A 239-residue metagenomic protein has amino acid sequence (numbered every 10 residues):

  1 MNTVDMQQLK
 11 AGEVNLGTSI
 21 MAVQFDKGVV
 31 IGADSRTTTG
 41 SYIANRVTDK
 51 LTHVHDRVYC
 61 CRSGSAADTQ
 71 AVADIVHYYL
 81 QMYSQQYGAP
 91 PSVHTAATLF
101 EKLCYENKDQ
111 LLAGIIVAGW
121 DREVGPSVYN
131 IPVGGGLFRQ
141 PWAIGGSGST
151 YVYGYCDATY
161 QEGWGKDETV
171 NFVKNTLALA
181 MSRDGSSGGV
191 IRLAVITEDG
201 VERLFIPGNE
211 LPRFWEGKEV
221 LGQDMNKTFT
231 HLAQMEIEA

Functional and structural regions predicted by a protein language model:
M1-A239: Long, low-complexity N-terminal extensions
